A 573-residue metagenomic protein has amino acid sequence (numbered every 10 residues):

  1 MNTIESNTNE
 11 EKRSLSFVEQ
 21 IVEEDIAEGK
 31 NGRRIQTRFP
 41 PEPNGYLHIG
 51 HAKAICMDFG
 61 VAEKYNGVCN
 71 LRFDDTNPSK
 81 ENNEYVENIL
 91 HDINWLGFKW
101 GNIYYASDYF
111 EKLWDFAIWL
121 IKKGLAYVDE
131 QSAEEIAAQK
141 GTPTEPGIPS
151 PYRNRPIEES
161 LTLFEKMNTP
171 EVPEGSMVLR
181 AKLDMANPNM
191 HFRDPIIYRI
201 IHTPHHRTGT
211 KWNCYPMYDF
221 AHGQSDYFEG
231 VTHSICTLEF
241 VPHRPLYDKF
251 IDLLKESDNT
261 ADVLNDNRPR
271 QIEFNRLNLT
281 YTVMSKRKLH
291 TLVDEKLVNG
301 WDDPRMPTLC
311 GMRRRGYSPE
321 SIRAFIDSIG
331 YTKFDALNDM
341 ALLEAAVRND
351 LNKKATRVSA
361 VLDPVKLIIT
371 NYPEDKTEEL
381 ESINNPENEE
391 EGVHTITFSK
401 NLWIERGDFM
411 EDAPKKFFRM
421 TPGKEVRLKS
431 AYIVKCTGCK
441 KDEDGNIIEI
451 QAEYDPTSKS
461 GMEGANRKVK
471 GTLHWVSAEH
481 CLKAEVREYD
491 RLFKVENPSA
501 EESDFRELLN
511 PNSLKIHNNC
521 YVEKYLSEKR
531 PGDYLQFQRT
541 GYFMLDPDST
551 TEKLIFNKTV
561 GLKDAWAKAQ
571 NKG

Functional and structural regions predicted by a protein language model:
M1-R13, N571-G573: Basic/polar N-terminal segments that are highly enriched at the extreme N-terminus, encompassing both cleavable
E11-L90, P204-T237: N-terminal catalytic cores of NTP/NDP-binding nucleotidyl/phosphoryl-transfer enzymes
G29, D58, I89, L120 (+3 more regions): Residue-level signal for inorganic ion chemistry
P40-P43, R72-K80, N102-E111, E134 (+5 more regions): Conserved short loop/turn motifs at secondary-structure junctions
L71, D75-N77, N83, Y105 (+6 more regions): Active-site cores that bind ATP or allylic diphosphates and position pyrophosphate for catalysis
Y85-E111, F116-W119, G124-Y127: A glycine-rich helix N-cap at a beta->alpha junction
A261-D262, D266-A346: Long, charged, mostly alpha-helical binding arms that flank functional sites
F325-G573: Substrate/cofactor-recognition hotspot
